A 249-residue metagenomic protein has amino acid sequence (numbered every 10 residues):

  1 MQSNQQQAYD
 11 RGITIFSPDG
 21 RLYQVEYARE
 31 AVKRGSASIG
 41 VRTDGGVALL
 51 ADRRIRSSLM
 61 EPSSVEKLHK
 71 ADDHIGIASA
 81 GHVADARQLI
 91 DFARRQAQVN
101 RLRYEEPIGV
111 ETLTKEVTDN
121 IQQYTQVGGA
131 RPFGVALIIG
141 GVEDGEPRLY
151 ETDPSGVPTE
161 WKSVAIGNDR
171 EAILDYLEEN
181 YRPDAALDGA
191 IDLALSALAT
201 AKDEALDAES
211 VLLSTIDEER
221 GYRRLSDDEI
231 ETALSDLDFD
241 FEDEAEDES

Functional and structural regions predicted by a protein language model:
M1-S249: Long, low-complexity N-terminal extensions
